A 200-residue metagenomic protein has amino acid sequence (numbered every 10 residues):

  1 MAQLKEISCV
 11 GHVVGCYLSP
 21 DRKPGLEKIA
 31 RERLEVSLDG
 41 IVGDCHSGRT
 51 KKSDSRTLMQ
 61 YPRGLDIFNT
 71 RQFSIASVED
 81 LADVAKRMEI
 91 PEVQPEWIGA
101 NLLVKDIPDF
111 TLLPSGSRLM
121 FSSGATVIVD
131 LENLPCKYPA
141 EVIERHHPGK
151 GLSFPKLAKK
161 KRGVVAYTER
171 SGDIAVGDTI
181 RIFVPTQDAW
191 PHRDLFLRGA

Functional and structural regions predicted by a protein language model:
M1-F121, L131-N133, P191-G199: Electropositive, beta-rich accessory/interaction domains or terminal extensions that provide binding surfaces
G43, A166, A175: Short, flexible micro-motifs
Q60, E144, G151-L152, R198-A200: Short, intrinsically disordered/low-complexity patches at protein termini and at juxtamembrane boundaries
L102, G124, G177: A residue-level signal for conserved active-site and pocket-lining positions in enzyme catalytic cores
K105-P108, L112-T168: Glycine-rich active-site loops that engage anionic ligands at enzyme catalytic sites
A125-V127, N133, G172, R181-D194: Short, charged beta-turn/beta-strand-edge "cap" motif at the junction between a beta-strand and an adjacent loop
R162, Y167, D178-A189, R198-A200: Extended, aromatic/histidine-rich regions of cofactor-dependent oxidoreductases associated with respiratory
